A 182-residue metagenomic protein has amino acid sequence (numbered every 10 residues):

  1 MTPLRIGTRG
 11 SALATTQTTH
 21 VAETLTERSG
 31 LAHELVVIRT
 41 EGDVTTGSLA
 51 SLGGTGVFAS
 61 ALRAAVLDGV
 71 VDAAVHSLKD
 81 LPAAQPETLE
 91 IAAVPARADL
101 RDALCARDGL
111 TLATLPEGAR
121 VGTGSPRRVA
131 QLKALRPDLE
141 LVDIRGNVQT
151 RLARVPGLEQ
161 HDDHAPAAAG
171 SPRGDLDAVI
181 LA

Functional and structural regions predicted by a protein language model:
M1-A182: Domain-level signature for soluble enzymes in the chorismate/prephenate branch of the shikimate pathway
